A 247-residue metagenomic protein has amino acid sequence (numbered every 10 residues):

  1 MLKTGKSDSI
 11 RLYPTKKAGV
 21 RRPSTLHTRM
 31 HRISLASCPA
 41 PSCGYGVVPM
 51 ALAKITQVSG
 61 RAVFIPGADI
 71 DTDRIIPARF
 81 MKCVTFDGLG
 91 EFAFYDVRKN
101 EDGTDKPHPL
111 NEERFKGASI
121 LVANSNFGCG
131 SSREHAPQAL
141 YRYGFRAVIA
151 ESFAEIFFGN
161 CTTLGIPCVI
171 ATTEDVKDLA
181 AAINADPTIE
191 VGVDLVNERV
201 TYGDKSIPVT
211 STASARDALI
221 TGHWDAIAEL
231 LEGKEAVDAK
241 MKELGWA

Functional and structural regions predicted by a protein language model:
M1-I10: Extreme N-terminal basic, low-complexity initiation segments that serve as generic localization/processing leaders
K3, R21, V48-P49: N-terminal non-cleavable signal-anchor helices
G44-A247: Fe-S-dependent hydro-lyases/dehydratases of central metabolism
